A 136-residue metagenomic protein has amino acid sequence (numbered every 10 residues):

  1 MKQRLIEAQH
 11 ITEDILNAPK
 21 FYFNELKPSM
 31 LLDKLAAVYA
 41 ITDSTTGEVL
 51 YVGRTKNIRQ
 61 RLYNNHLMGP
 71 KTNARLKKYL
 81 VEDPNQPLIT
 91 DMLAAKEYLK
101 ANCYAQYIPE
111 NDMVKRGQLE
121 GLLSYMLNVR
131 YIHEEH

Functional and structural regions predicted by a protein language model:
M1-L67, E110, V114, Q118 (+2 more regions): GIY-YIG nuclease catalytic motif and its immediate N-terminal context
L16-N17, K34, A74, L93 (+2 more regions): Alpha-helical structural elements
K20, A37, V49, K77 (+2 more regions): Intrinsically disordered, low-complexity segments enriched in small/polar residues
S29, I58-N111: Conserved short loop/helix modules at catalytic or binding sites in compact beta-alpha or helix-hairpin-helix contexts
A95, N102-H133: Non-catalytic interaction/Regulatory regions outside core domains
